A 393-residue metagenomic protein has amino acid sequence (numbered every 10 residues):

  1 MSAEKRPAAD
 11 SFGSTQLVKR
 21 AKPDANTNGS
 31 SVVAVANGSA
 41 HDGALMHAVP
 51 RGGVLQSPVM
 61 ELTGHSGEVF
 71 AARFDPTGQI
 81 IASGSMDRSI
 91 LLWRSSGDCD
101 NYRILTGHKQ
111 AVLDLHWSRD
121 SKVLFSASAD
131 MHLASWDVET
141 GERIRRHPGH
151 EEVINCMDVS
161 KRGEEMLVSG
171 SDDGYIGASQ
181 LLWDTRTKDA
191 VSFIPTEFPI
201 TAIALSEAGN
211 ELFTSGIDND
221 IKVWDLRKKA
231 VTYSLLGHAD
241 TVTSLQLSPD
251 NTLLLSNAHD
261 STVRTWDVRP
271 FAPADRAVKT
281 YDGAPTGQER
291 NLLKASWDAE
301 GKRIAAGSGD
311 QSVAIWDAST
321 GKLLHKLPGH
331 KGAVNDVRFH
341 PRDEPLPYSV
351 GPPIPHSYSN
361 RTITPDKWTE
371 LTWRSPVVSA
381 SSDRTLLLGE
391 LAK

Functional and structural regions predicted by a protein language model:
M1-S66, P352, Y358-R361, A392-K393: Intrinsically disordered terminal extensions that flank WD40 beta-propeller domains in eukaryotic WD-repeat scaffold
P50-R51, P58-G64, D100-G107, A127 (+7 more regions): Short C-terminal beta-strands that terminate individual repeats in beta-propeller domains, predominantly WD40 blades
P58, E68, T77, N101 (+17 more regions): WD40/WD-repeat beta-propeller blade-loop signature
G67-R73, Q110-H116, E152-V159, F193 (+6 more regions): Canonical WD40 repeat/beta-propeller blade segments in eukaryotic WD-repeat proteins
A72-G78, L115-S121, A127, D158-E164 (+7 more regions): Loop/turn segments within WD40 beta-propeller blades
S83-D87, S126-D130, S169-D173, A208 (+5 more regions): Conserved strand-to-loop turn within each blade of WD40 beta-propeller repeats
I90-R94, L133-D137, M157, I176-D184 (+5 more regions): WD40-repeat beta-propellers
H340-S359, W368-K393: Blade-level signature of beta-propeller repeat domains, shared across WD40, Kelch, NHL, RCC1 and BNR/Asp-box propellers
